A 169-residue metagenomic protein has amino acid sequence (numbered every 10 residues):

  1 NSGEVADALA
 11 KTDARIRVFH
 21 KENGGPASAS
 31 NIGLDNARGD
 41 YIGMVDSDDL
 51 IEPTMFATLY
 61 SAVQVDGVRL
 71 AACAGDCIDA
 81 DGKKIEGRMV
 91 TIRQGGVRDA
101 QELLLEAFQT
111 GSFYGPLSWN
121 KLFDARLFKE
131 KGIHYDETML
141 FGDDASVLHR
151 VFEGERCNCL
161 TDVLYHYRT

Functional and structural regions predicted by a protein language model:
N1, I16, V163-T169: Short, intrinsically disordered, charge-balanced linker/junction segments flanking boundaries in proteins
N1-H20: Acidic donor-binding segment of Leloir-type glycosyltransferases
E4-D7, N31, A57, H149: Active-site phosphate/pyrophosphate- and oxyanion-stabilizing loops and adjacent acidic/basic residues in soluble
V5, K21-A37: Glycine-rich, basic loop-to-helix element that forms the pyrophosphate-binding segment of sugar-nucleotide handling
K11, D35-R38, Q64: Residue-level signal for alpha-helix termini/capping positions
P26, L50-N158, Y165-T169: Donor-binding/catalytic cores of nucleotide-activated saccharide and glycerol-phosphate transferases/polymerases
I42: Short aromatic/hydrophobic "clamp" motif used to bind/position activated sugar donors
V45-S47: Catalytic metal- and UDP-sugar-binding loop of GT-A-like glycosyltransferases, i.e., residues flanking the conserved
